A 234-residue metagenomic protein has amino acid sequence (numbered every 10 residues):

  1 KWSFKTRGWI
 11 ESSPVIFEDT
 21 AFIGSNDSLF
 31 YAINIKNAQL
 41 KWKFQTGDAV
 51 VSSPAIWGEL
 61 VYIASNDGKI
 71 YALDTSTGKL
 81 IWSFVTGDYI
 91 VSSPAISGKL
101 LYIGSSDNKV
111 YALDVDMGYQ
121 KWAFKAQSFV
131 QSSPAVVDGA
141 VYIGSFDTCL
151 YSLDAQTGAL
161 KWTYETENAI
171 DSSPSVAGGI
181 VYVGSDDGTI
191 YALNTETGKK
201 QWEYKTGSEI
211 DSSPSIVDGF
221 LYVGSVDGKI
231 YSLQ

Functional and structural regions predicted by a protein language model:
K1-Q234: Extracytoplasmic/lumenal domain signature
